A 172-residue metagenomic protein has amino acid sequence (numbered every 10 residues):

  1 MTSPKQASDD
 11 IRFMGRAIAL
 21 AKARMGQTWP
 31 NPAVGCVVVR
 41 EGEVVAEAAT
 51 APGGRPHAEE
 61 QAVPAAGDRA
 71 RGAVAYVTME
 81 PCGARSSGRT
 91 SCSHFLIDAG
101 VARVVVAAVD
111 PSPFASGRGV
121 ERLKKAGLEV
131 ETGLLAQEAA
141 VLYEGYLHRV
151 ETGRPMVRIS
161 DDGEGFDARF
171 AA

Functional and structural regions predicted by a protein language model:
M1-Q6, F170-A171: Catalytic cores of nucleic-acid editing and processing enzymes, centered on the cytidine/adenosine deaminase
Q6-W29: Short, basic/aromatic recognition patches
I18, P32, E43, S112-P113 (+1 more regions): Flexible, active-site-adjacent loop/turn segments at secondary-structure boundaries
A19-G26, D68, L128, E144 (+1 more regions): Generic secondary-structure signature for well-ordered alpha-helical cores
T28-G42: N-terminal glycine-rich anion-binding loops that anchor highly charged ligand groups
P30-V34, P56, G153-P155: Short, basic and Ser/Thr-rich N-terminal targeting/leader segments
V38-A140: Zn2+-dependent cytidine deaminase-like catalytic core
E144-R149, M156-A172: Active-site ligand-binding patch in enzyme domains
